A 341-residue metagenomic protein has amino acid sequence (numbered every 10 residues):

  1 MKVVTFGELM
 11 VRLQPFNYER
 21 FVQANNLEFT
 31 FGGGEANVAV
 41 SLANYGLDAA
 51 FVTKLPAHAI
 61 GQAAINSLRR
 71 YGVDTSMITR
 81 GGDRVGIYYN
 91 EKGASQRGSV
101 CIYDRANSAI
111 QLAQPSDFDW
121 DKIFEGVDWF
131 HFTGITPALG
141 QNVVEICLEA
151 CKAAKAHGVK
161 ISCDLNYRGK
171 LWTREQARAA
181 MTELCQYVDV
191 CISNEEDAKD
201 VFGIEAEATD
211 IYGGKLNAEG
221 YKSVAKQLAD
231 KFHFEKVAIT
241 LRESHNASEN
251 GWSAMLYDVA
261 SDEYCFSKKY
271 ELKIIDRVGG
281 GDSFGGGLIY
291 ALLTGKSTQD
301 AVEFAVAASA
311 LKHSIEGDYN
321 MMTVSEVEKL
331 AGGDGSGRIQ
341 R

Functional and structural regions predicted by a protein language model:
M1-R20: Positively charged, low-complexity intrinsically disordered leader regions
L9-P15, N37-N44: Beta-barrel outer-membrane channel/assembly domains of diderm bacteria
R20-A39: Short catalytic helix/loop segments, enriched in acidic residues and glycine and frequently bearing histidine
T30, V38-D48, A291-T294: Alpha-helix C-terminal capping segments
D48-P137, V327-R341: Conserved N-terminal subdomain of the carbohydrate kinase-like
K155-K160, F232-E235: A short helix->loop->beta-strand "cap" motif at the edges of active sites that frequently abuts
L171-A260: Conserved phosphate/ATP/ADP-binding segment of small-molecule kinases
Y264-D334: Conserved post-catalytic alpha-helical subdomain immediately downstream of the catalytic base and nucleotide-binding
